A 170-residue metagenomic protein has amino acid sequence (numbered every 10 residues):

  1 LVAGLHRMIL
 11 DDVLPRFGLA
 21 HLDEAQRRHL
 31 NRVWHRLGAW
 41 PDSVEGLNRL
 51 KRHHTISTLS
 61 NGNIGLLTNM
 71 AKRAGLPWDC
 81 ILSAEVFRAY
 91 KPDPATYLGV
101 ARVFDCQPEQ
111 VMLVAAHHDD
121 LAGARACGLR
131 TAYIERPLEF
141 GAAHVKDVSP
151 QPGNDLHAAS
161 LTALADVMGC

Functional and structural regions predicted by a protein language model:
L1-R28: A metal-dependent, Asp-based hydrolase signature
V2-A3, R36, H157: Aromatic-acidic/polar surface patches that form glycan- and anion
L5, I9, D42, G46 (+2 more regions): Charged catalytic carboxylate motif
D12, R16, R49, V103: Solvent-exposed, charged/polar functional surfaces in cytosolic regulatory/catalytic domains
V13, V33, V167: Residues that form generic nucleotide/phosphate-binding pockets
L22-R73, I81-A84: Substrate-recognition element of Asp-dependent hydrolases with the DxDx(T/V) motif
N48, G62-C170: Asp-based, Mg2+/Mn2+-dependent phosphohydrolase catalytic module
